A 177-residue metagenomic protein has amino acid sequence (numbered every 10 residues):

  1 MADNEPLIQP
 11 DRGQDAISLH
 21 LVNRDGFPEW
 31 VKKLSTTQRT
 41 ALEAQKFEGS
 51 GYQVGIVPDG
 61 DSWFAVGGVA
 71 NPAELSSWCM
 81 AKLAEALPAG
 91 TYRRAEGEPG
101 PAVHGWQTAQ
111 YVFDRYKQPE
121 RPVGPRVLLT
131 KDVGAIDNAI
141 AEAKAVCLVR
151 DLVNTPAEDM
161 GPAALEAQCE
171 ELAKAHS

Functional and structural regions predicted by a protein language model:
M1-S177: N-terminal hydrophobic/helix-forming segments and targeting peptides
